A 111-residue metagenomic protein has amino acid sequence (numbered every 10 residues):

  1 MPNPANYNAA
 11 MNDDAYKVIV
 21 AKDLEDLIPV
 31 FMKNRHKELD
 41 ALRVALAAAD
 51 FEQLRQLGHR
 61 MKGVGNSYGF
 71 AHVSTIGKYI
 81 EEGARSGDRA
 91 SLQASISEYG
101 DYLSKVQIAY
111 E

Functional and structural regions predicted by a protein language model:
M1-E111: Two-component system phosphorelay core
